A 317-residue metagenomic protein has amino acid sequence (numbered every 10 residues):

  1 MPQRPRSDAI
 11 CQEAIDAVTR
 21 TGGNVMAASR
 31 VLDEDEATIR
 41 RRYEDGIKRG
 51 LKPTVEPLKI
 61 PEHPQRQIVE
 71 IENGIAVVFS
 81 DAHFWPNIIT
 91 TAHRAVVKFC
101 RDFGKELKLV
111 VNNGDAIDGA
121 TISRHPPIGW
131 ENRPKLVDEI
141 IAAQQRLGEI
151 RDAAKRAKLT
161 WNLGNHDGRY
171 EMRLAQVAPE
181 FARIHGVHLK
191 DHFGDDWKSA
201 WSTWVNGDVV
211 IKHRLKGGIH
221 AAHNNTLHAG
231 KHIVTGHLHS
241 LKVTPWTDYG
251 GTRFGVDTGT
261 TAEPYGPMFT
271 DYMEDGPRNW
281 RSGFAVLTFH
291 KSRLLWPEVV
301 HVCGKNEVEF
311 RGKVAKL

Functional and structural regions predicted by a protein language model:
R6-G23: Short, amphipathic alpha-helical "recognition" segments used to contact nucleic acids or chromatin
A27-R30: Short alpha-helical "recognition helix" segments of helix-turn-helix
E34-L51: Major-groove recognition helix of helix-turn-helix-like DNA-binding domains
I47-Q65: Short Lys/Arg-enriched helix C-cap and helix-to-coil transition segments that create basic nucleic-acid-contact patches
L58-P64, F79, F84-F193: Core catalytic region of metal-dependent phosphoesterases/phosphodiesterases, especially metallo-beta-lactamase-like
Q67-V77, T203-V210: Beta-strand-turn-beta hairpins that frame and shape the catalytic cleft of phosphate-ester-processing enzymes
K190-N206: Short acidic low-complexity segments
D208-H301, N306-E307: Conserved beta-sheet core of the metallophosphoesterase superfamily
